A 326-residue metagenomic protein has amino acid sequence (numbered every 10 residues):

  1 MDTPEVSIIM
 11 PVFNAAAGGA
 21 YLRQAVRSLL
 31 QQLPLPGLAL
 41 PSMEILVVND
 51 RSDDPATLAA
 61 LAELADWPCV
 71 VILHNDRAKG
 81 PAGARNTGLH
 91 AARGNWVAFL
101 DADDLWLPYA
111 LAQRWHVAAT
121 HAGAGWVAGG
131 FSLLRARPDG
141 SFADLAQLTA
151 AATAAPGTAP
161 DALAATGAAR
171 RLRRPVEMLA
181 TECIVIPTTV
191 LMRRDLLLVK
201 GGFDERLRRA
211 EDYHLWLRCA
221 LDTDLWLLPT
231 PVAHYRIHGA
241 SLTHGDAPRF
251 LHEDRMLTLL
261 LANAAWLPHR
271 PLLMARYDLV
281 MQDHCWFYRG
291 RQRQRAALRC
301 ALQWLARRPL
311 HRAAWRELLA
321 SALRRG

Functional and structural regions predicted by a protein language model:
P4-S7, E44, H214: Cell-envelope/extracellular polymer assembly enzymes that use nucleotide-activated donors
P11, P156-R249: Conserved nucleotide-sugar donor-binding catalytic segment
A15-L33, T57: Short, well-formed alpha-helical segments that are part of the catalytic scaffolds of diverse glycosyltransferases
L46-A59, R77, D101: A conserved acidic beta->alpha catalytic loop
C69, G83-A84, Q113-L196: Flexible acidic/His/Gly-enriched loops in nucleotide-sugar-dependent glycosyltransferase catalytic domains
N75-A92: Glycine-rich, basic loop-to-helix element that forms the pyrophosphate-binding segment of sugar-nucleotide handling
V97: Short aromatic/hydrophobic "clamp" motif used to bind/position activated sugar donors
P231-G239, H244-H269, Q294-R307: Catalytic core of nucleotide-sugar-dependent glycosyltransferases
